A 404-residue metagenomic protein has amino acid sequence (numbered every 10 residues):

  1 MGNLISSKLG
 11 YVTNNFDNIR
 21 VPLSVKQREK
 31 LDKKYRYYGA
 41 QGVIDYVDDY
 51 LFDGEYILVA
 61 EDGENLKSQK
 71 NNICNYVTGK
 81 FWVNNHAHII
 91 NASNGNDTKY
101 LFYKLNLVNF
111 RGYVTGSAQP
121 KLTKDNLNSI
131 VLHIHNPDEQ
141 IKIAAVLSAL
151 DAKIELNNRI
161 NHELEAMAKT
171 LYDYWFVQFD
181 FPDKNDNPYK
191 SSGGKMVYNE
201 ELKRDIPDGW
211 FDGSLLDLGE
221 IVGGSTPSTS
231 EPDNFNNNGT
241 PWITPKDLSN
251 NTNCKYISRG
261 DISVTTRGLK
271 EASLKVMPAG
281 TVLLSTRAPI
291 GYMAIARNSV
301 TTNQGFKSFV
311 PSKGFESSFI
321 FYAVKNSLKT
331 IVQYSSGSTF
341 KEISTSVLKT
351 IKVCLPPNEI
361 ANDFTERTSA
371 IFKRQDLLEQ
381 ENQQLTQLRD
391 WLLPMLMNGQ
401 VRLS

Functional and structural regions predicted by a protein language model:
M1-P22, Q27-G39, S129-Y174, S192-T226 (+5 more regions): Non-catalytic DNA-recognition/assembly elements of restriction-modification systems
M1-T13, G54, E64-I141, S214-E220 (+4 more regions): Basic, amphipathic alpha-helical recognition segments used for DNA target recognition
S6-L58, N65-Y76, V83-N84, M196-L202 (+5 more regions): Sequence-specific dsDNA recognition surfaces
G63, K246-S249, R287, Q400: Short, small-residue-rich loop/turn micro-motifs
D186-P188: Short, solvent-exposed loop/beta-turn-alpha elements that line the ligand-binding surface or hinge of extracytoplasmic
L283-S285: A generic structural signal for residues embedded in beta-strands
